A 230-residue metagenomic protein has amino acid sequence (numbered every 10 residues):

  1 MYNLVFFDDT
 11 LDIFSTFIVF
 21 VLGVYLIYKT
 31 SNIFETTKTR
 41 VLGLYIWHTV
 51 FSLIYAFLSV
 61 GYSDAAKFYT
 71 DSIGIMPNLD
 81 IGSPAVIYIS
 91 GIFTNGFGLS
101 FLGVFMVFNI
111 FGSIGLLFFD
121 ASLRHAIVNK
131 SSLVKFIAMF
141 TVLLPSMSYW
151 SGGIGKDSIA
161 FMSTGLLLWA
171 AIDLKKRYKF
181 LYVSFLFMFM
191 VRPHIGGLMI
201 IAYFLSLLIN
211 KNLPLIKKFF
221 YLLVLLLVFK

Functional and structural regions predicted by a protein language model:
Y2, I89-F108, I127-V128: Juxtamembrane segments of multi-pass membrane glycosylation machinery that transfer sugars from lipid-linked donors
L22-T30, M106-V128: Transmembrane-helix motifs of polytopic, lipid-linked glycan transferases
T37-T39, F119-L143: Transmembrane-helix signature of polytopic, membrane-embedded enzymes that assemble or transfer cell-envelope glycans
L58-D71, P77-I92, G98-L102: Extracytoplasmic catalytic/substrate-binding loops of multi-pass membrane glycan-assembly enzymes
F118, A160-K175: Specific aromatic-rich, kink-prone transmembrane helix
S148, L167-A170, K179-F204: Membrane-interface alpha helices of multi-pass inner-membrane proteins
G152-K156: Short acidic/glycine- and proline-prone juxtamembrane loop motifs at membrane-interface regions of multi-pass membrane
F189-K230: Alpha-helical transmembrane segments and terminal signal-anchor/GPI-anchor hydrophobic tails, characterized by long
